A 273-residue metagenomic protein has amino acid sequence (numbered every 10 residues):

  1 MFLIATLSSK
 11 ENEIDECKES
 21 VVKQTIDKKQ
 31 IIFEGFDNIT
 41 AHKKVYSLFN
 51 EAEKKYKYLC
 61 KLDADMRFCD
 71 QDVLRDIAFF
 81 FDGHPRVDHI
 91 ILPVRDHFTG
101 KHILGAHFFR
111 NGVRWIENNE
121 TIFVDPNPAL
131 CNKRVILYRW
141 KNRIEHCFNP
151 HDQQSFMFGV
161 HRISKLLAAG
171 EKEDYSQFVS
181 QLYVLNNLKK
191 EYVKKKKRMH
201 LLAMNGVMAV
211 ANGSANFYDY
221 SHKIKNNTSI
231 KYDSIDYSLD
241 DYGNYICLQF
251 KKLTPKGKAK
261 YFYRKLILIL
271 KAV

Functional and structural regions predicted by a protein language model:
M1-S20: N-proximal low-complexity "stem/linker" segments adjacent to membrane-targeting elements
K18, D70-D82: Short alpha-helix within the catalytic core of nucleotide-sugar-dependent glycosyltransferases
E19-K29: Short, acidic, metal-binding catalytic loop of nucleotide-sugar glycosyltransferases
K44-Y58: Active-site nucleotide-sugar/metal-binding loop of Leloir-type enzymes
Y56-R67: Short beta-strand-to-loop acidic/aromatic patch adjacent to the donor-nucleotide binding site
I90-G105: Short beta-strand-to-loop element that shapes/binds the nucleotide-sugar donor at the catalytic cleft/hinge
G105-N118, N132: Conserved nucleotide-sugar donor-binding and metal-coordinating catalytic region shared by glycosyltransferases
K141-V273: C-terminal catalytic/acceptor-binding lobe
